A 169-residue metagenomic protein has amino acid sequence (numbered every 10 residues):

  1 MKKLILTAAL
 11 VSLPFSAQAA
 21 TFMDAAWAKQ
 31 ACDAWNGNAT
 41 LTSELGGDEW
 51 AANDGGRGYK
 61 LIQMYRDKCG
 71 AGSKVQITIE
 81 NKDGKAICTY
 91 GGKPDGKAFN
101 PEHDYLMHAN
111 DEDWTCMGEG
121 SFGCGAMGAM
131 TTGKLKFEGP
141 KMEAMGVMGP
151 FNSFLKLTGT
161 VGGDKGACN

Functional and structural regions predicted by a protein language model:
L4-L13: Sec-dependent N-terminal signal peptides
L13-A19: C-terminal segment of classical bacterial N-terminal signal peptides
A19-N169: Feature captures hydrophobic
